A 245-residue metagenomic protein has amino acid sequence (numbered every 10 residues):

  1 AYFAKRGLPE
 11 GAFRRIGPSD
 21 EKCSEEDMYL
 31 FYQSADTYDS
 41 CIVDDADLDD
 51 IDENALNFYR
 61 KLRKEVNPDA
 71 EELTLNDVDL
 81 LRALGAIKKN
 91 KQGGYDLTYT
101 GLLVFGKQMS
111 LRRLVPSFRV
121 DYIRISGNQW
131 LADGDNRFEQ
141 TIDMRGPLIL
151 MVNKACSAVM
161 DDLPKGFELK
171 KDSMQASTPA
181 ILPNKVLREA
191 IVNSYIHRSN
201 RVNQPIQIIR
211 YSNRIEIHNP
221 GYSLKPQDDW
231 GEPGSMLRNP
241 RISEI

Functional and structural regions predicted by a protein language model:
A1-R14: N-terminal assembly/transducer modules of large multi-domain enzymes, emphasizing dimerization/partner-binding
G11-I245: Active-site helix-to-loop segments that bind/position phosphate- or nucleotide-bearing substrates and donors across
